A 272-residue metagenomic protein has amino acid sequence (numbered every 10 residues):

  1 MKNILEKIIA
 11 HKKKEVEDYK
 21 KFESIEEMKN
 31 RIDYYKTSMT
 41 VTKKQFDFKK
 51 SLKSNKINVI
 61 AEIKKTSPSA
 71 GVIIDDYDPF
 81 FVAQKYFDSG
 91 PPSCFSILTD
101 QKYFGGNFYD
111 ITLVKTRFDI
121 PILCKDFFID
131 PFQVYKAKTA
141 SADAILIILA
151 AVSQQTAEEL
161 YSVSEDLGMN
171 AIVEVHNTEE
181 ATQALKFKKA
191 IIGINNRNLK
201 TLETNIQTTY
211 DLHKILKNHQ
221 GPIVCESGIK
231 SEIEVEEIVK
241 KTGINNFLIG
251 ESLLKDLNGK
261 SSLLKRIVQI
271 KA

Functional and structural regions predicted by a protein language model:
M1-I74: An N-cap/entry alpha-helix motif that binds or orients negatively charged groups
E6, S93, D143, A190 (+1 more regions): Receiver (REC) domain switch/active-site residues of two-component response regulators
H11, K64-T66, D100, F127 (+5 more regions): Active-site beta-loop-alpha junctions enriched in small/polar residues
N58, S69-I172, E180-Q183, T209-L212: N-terminal active-site wall of soluble small-molecule enzyme domains
I129-S141, H176-K188, P222-I249, S262: Catalytic cores of alpha/beta
K136-T156, G193-L202, G243-R266: Glycine-rich phosphate-binding active-site loops on the catalytic face of alpha/beta enzymes
K189-S231: Glycine/small-residue-rich hydrophobic helix-like segments
T208-L216, L253-A272: C-terminal helical cap(s) of enzyme catalytic domains, especially alpha/beta-barrels
